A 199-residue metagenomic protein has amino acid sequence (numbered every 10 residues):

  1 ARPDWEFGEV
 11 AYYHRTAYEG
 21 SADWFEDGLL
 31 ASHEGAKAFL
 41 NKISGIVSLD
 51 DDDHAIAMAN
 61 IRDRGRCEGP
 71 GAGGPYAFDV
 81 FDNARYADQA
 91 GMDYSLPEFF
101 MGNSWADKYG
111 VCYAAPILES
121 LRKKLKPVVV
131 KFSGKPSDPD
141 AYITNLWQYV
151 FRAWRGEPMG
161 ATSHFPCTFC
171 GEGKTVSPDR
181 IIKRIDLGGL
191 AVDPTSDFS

Functional and structural regions predicted by a protein language model:
A1-P70: ADP-ribose/NAD+-binding catalytic cleft of ART/PARP-like enzymes
A1-V10, E19-D23, G35-A38, P70-G73 (+1 more regions): Conserved NAD+-utilizing ADP-ribose enzyme module
V80: Divalent-cation-assisted or electrostatically stabilized phosphate/pyrophosphate-binding catalytic cores
